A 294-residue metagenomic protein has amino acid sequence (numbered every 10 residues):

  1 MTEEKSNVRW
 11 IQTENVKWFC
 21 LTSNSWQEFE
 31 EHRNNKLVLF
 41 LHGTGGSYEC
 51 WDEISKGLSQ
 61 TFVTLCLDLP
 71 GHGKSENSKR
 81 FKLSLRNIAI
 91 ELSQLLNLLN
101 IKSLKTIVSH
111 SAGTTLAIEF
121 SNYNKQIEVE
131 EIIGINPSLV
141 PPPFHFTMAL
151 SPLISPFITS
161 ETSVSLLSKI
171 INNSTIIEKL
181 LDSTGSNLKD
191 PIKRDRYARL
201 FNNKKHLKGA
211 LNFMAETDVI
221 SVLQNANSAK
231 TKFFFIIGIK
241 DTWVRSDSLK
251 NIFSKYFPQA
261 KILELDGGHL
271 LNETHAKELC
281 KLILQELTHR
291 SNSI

Functional and structural regions predicted by a protein language model:
E14, S25-Q27, C66-A112: Active-site loop/oxyanion-hole signature of alpha/beta-hydrolase fold enzymes
S23-K74: Conserved HGGG/HGGXW glycine-rich cap/lid loop of the alpha/beta-hydrolase fold
H42-T44, S109-T114: Conserved alpha/beta-hydrolase "nucleophile elbow" surrounding the catalytic nucleophile
T114-Q126, I132: Short glycine-enriched nucleophile-adjacent loop and the immediately C-terminal alpha-helix near the catalytic center
N122, E131-S163: Flexible "cap/lid" loop of the alpha/beta hydrolase fold
F144-H145, L166-N227: Conserved alpha/beta-hydrolase catalytic His-Asp/Glu region
K230-G267: Conserved loop-alpha-helix segment in the C-terminal half of the alpha/beta-hydrolase fold that carries the catalytic
G267-C280: Catalytic histidine-centered segment of alpha/beta-hydrolase-like enzymes
